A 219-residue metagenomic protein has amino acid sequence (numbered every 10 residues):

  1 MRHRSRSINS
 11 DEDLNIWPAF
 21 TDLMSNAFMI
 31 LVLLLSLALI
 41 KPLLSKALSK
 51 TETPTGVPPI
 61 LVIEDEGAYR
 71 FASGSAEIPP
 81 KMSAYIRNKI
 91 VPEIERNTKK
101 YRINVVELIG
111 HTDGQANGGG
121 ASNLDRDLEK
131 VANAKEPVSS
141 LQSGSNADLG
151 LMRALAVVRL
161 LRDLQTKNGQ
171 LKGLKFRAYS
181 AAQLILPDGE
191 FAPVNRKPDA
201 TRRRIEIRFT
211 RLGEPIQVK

Functional and structural regions predicted by a protein language model:
M1-T55: Short terminal targeting/anchoring segments
D13, P92-E95, K100-E107, L186 (+1 more regions): Eukaryotic intrinsically disordered, low-complexity regulatory regions enriched for S/T, P, E, and Q
K50-A76, P80-R96, F191-P193, F209-K219: Helical coiled-coil/dimerization "stalks" and their immediately adjacent regulatory linkers at helix->disorder
P58, E64-E66, Y101-I103, L171-G173 (+1 more regions): Extracytoplasmic
P59-I90, I103, G110-G144: Short, solvent-exposed beta-strand/turn patches at coil↔beta or beta↔helix junctions that act as interaction loops
P80, K99-K100, L151: Switch- and interface-adjacent substructures of P-loop NTPase systems
N88-K100, V157-N168: Structured segments of extracytoplasmic/periplasmic soluble domains in secreted or envelope-associated proteins
T112-E214: Periplasmic OmpA-like peptidoglycan-binding domain that tethers envelope proteins to the cell wall
